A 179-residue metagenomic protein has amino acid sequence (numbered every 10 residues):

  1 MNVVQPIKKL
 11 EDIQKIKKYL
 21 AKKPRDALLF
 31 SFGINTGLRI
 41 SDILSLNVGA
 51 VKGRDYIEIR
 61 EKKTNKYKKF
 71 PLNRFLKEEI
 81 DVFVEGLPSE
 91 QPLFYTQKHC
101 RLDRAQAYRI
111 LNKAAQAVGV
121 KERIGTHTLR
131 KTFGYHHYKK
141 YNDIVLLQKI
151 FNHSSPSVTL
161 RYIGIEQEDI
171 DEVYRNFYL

Functional and structural regions predicted by a protein language model:
M1-L179: Conserved catalytic core of the tyrosine transesterase superfamily
